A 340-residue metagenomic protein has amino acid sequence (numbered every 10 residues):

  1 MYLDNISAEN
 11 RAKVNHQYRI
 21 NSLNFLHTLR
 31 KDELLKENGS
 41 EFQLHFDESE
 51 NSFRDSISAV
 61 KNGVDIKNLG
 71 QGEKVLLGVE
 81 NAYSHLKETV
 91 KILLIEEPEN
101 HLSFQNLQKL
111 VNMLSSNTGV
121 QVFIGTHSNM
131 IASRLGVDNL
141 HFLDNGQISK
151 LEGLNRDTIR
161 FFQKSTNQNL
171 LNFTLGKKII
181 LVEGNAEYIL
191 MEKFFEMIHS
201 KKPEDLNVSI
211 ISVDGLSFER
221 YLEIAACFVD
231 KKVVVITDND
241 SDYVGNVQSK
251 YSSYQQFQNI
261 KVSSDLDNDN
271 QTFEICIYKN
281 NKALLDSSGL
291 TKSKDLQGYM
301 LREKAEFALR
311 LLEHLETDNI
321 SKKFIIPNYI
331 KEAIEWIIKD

Functional and structural regions predicted by a protein language model:
M1-L69, K74, N81-T89: Extended helical coiled-coil dimerization/tether regions that scaffold and oligomerize large DNA-maintenance assemblies
L3-D4, K36-G39, K67, H85 (+3 more regions): Short N-terminal helix-initiation segments at or just after the protein's N-terminus
E9-I20, H101, V122, S212 (+2 more regions): Generic amphipathic alpha-helical segments used as scaffolds and interaction surfaces in large, multi-domain proteins
V14-Q17, N21, Q71, E99-L102 (+5 more regions): Catalytic cores of large soluble enzymes that bind and process phosphate-bearing ligands
L26-K31, V111, E192-E196: Generic solvent-exposed, charged/amphipathic alpha-helical segments that serve as macromolecular interface scaffolds
S40-F42, K91, E204-V208: Residue-level recognition of the N-termini of beta-strands and the immediately preceding loop/turn
F53-L171, Y188-E192, E335-K339: Switch/communication elements of ASCE P-loop NTPase nucleotide-binding domains
A132, V137, H141-D340: Acidic, divalent-metal-binding catalytic cores of TOPRIM and closely related two-metal-ion phosphodiester/pyrophosphate
